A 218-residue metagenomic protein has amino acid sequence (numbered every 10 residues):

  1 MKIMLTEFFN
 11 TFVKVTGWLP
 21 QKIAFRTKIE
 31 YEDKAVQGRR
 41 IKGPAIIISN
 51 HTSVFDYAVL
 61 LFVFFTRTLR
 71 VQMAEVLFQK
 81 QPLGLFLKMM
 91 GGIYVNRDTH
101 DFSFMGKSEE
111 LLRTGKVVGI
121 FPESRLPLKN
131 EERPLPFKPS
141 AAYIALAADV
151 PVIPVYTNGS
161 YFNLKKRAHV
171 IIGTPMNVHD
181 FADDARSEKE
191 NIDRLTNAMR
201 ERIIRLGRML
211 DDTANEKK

Functional and structural regions predicted by a protein language model:
M1-K34, Q81-M90: A transmembrane-helix-recognition feature enriched in membrane-embedded lipid enzymes and envelope glyco-/phospholipid
M4-F8, M105-K218: Non-catalytic C-terminal accessory region of glycerolipid acyltransferases and related lyso-lipid remodeling enzymes
T27, R67-L69, M90, K116 (+1 more regions): A structural micro-motif
D33-R40, E109-E110: Short amphipathic alpha-helix with an adjacent loop that forms part of the alpha/beta core around
R39-T99: Catalytic core of membrane glycerolipid acyltransferases/transacylases, capturing the structured, soluble-facing
D98-D101, P134: A conditional alpha-helix N-cap/helix-loop micro-motif detector
